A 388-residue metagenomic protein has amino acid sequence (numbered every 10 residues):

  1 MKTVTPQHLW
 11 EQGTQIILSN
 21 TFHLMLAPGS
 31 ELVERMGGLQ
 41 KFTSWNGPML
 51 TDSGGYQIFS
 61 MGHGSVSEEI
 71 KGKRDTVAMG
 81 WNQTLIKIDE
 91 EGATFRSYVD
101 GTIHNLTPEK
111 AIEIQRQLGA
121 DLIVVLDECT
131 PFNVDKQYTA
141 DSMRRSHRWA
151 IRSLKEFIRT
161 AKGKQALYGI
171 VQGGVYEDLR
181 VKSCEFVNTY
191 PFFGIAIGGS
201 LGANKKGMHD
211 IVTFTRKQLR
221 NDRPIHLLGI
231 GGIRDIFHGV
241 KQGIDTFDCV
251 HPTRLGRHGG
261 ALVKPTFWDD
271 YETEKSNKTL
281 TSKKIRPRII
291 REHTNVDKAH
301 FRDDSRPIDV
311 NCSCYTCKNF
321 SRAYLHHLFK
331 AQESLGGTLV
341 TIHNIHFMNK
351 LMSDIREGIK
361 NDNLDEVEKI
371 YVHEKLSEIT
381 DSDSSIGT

Functional and structural regions predicted by a protein language model:
M1-A161, E274-T281, T294-R302: Non-catalytic, usually N-terminal nucleic-acid engagement modules in DNA/RNA processing proteins
T3, L126-N133, I308-T388: C-terminal extensions of enzymes
E11, Q117, T189, K241-I244 (+1 more regions): Alpha-helix termination/capping residues and helix-transition junctions
Q15, D121, F193, D245 (+1 more regions): Short acidic/polar active-site loop segments enriched in Thr and Asp
I17, D52, Q115, G169 (+4 more regions): Conserved, mostly hydrophobic/aromatic
H23-L24, Y56-Q57, T130-P131, G174-Y176 (+4 more regions): Short, solvent-exposed loop/turn segments at secondary-structure junctions
K110, I114, L118, D141 (+7 more regions): A non-catalytic, amphipathic alpha-helix used as a structural packing/dimerization or gating element in enzyme scaffolds
R144-H147, E156, T160-I308: Glycine-rich phosphate/ribose-binding loops and adjacent secondary-structure elements that form binding surfaces
